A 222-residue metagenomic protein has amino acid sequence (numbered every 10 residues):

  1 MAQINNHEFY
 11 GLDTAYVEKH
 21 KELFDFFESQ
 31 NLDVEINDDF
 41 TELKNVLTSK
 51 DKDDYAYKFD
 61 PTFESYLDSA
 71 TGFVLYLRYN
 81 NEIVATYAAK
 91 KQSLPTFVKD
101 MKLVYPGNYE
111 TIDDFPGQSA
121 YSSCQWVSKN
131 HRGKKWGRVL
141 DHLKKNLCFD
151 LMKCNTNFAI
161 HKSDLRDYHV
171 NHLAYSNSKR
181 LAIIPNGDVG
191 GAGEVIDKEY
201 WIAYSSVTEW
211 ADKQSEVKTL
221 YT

Functional and structural regions predicted by a protein language model:
M1-F59, D114-Q118, Q125-N130, F149-T222: Terminal substrate-recognition subdomain of acyl/acetyltransferases
P61-E64, F73, P106-D114, L143-N146: Short secondary-structure capping micro-motifs at structural edges
E64-L75, L94-K99: A short helix-loop-beta-strand connector motif used in the catalytic cores of GNAT acetyltransferases and, in some
T71-T86: Conserved beta-hairpin
L77, A89-K91, V127: GNAT/GCN5-related N-acetyltransferase fold signature
A88-L94, L140-K145, S163-D164: Amphipathic alpha-helical scaffolding segments
A88-Y121: Conserved acyl-donor/pantetheine-binding loop and adjacent beta-alpha core of acyl/acetyltransferases and related
R132-C148: Conserved acetyl-CoA-binding loop-helix of GNAT-fold acetyltransferases
